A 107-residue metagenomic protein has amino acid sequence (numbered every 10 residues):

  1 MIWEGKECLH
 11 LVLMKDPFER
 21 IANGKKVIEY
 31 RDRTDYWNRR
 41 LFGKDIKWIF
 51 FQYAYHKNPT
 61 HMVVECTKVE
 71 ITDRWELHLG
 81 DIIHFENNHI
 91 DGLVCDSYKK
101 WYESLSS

Functional and structural regions predicted by a protein language model:
I2-S107: Structured alpha/beta reader/binder surfaces that contact nucleic acids or chromatin modification marks
